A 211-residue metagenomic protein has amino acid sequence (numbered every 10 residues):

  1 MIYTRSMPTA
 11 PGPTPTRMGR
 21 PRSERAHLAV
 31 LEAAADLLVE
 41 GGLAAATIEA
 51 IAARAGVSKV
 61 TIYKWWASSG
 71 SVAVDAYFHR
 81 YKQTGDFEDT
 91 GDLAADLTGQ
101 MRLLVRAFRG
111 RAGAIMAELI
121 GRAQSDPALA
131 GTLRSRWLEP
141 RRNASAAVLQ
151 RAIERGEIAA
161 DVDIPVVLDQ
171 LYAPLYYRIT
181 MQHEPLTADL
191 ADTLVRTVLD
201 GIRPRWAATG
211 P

Functional and structural regions predicted by a protein language model:
M1-G41, A45-R54, V60, S71: Basic, helix-initiating cap at the start of DNA-binding domains
M1-P15, A95, G99, L103-R106 (+3 more regions): C-terminal peripheral helix-coil segments that are non-catalytic and often amphipathic
V30, A45, S68-A73, Q83-T84 (+1 more regions): Short amphipathic alpha-helical segment with a characteristic S/N-K-E followed by hydrophobic residues
L38-G41, T47-I48, K59, S69-Y77 (+4 more regions): Amphipathic alpha-helical segments enriched in hydrophobic/aromatic and basic residues that form the DNA-contacting
S68, R122-P127: Short loop-to-helix capping motifs
G85-A114, V167: Hydrophobic alpha-helical connector segments
R106-E118, A128-E154, P165: Amphipathic alpha-helical packing segments from all-alpha helical-bundle domains
